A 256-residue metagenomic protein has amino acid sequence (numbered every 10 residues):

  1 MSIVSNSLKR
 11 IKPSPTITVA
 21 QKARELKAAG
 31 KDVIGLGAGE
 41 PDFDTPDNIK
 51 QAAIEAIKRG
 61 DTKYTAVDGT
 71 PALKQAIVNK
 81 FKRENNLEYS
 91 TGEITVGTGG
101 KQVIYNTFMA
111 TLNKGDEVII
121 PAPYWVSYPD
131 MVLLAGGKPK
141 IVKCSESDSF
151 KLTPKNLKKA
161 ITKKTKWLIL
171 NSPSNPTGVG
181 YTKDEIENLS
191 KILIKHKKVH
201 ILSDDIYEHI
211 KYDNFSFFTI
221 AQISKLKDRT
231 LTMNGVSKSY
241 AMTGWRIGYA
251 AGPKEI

Functional and structural regions predicted by a protein language model:
S2-G99, N106: N-terminal small-domain helix-loop-helix segment of the aminotransferase-like
L36, L168, D204, T230-M233 (+1 more regions): Structural scaffold positions in well-ordered secondary structure
E88-I94, K114-E117, K164, K227-T230: Short acidic capping loops at alpha-helix termini that bridge into adjacent secondary structure
A110-V132: Conserved PLP-anchoring active-site segment centered on the Schiff-base-forming lysine
D116, G137, L193-H200, L226-D228: A short helix->loop->beta-strand "cap" motif at the edges of active sites that frequently abuts
L134-K140: A short helix-loop-beta submotif of the ANL/AMP-binding
K140, S145-D213: Active-site phosphate-binding strand-loop segment of PLP-dependent enzymes
Q222-I256: Active-site PLP attachment segment
